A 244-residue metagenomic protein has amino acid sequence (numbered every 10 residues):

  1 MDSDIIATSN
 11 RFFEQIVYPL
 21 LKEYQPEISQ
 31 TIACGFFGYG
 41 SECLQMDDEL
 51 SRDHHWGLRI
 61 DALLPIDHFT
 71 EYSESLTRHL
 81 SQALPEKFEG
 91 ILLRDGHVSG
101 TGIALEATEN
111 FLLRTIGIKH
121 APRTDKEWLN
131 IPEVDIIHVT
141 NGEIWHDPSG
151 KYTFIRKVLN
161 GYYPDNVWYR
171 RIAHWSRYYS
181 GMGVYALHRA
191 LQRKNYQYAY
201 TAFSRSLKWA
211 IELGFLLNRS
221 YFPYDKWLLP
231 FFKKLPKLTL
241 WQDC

Functional and structural regions predicted by a protein language model:
M1-P19: N-terminal regions immediately upstream of nucleotidyltransferase
L21-D61, P65: Active-site nucleotide-donor binding segment shared across nucleotidyl transfer reactions
T70-Q192: Conserved NTP/Mg2+-binding pocket subregion across the NTase superfamily
Y178-M182, R205, W209-E212: Charged, amphipathic alpha-helical oligomerization/scaffolding segments
Y179, F215, W227: Secondary-shell segments that build the walls of catalytic and ion/ligand-binding clefts
V184-R193, I211-R219: Acidic catalytic cores of enzymes that act on phosphate-bearing nucleotides/polynucleotides
N195-Y200: Solenoid-repeat scaffolds in large eukaryotic assemblies
F203-L207, Y221, D225-D243: Small-residue-rich helix-loop
